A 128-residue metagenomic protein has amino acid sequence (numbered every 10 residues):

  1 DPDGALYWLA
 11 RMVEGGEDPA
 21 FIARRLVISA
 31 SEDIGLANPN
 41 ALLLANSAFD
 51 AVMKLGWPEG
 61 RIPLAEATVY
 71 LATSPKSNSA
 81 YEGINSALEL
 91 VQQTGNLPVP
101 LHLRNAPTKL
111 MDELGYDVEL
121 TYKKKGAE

Functional and structural regions predicted by a protein language model:
D1-K124, E128: Terminal-proximal interaction/regulatory segments of ATP-powered molecular machines
